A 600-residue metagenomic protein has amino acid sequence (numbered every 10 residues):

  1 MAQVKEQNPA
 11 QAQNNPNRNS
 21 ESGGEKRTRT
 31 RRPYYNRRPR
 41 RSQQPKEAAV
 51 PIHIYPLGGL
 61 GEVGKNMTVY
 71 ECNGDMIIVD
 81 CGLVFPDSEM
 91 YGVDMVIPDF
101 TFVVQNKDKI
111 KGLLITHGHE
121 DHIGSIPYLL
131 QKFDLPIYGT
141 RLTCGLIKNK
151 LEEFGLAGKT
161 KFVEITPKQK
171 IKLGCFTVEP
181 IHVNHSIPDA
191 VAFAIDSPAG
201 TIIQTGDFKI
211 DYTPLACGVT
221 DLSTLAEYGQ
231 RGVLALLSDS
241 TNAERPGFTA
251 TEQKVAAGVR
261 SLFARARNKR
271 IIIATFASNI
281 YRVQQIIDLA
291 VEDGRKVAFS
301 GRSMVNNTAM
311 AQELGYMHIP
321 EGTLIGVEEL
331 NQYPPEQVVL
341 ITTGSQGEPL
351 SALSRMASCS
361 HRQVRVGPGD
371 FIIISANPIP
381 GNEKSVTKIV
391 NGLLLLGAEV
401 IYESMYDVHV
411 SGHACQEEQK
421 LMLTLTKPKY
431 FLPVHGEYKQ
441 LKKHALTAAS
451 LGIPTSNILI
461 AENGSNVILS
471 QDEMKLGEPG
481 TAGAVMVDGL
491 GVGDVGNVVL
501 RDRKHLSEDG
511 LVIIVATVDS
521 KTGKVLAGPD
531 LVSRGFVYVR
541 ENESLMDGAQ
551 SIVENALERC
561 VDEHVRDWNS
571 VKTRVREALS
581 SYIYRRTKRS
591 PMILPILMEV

Functional and structural regions predicted by a protein language model:
M1-A48: Intrinsically disordered, low-complexity RNA-associated tracts
R32-L114, H119-Y333, S351-R365, K384-K388: His/Asp/Glu-rich metal-coordinating catalytic cores of metallo-dependent phosphodiesterases/hydrolases acting on
L60, V84-M95, K109-I110, Y402-M405 (+4 more regions): A glycine- and charged-residue-rich anion-binding loop/surface
P136, L432, L594: Short glycine-rich phosphate-binding loop at a beta-alpha junction
L151, A448, I583: Conserved hydrophobic residues forming the short capping helix/wall of the S-adenosyl-L-methionine
T166, E462-G464, R589-I593: Short Gly/Ser/Thr- and Asp/Glu-enriched loop/turn motifs at secondary-structure junctions
R245-S375, I379-G548, I552-H564, K572 (+1 more regions): Hard-cation-handling environments
H564-V600: C-terminal tails and terminal domains of large nucleic-acid-associated and other macromolecular-machine proteins
